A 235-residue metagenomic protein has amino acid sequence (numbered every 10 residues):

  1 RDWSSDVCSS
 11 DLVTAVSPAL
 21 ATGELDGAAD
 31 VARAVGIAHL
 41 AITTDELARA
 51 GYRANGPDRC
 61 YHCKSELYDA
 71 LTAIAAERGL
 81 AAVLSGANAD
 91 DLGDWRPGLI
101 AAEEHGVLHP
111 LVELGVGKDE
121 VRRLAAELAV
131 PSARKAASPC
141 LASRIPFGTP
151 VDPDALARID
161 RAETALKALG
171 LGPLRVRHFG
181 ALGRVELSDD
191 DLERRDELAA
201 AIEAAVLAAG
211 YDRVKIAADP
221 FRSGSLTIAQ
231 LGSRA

Functional and structural regions predicted by a protein language model:
R1-E127, A168, G183, A201-Y211 (+3 more regions): ATP-dependent adenylation/nucleotidyltransferase module used to activate substrates
G117-R123, V130-P139, G172-L174: Short, structured loop/turn "capping" segments at alpha-beta junctions
K135-A155: Internal, active-site/partner-interface "lid" segment
P150-L156, S188-E193, G224-R234: Short glycine/threonine-rich loop-to-helix capping motif typified by GTGT followed within a few residues by an Asp-Pro
P153-P173, A200-E203: Short amphipathic alpha-helix segments
L174-V176, E193-R194: C-terminal, charge/polar-rich interaction regions
H178-D189: Short, aliphatic-rich beta-strand segments
D191-A201: Short, conserved charged micro-motifs
